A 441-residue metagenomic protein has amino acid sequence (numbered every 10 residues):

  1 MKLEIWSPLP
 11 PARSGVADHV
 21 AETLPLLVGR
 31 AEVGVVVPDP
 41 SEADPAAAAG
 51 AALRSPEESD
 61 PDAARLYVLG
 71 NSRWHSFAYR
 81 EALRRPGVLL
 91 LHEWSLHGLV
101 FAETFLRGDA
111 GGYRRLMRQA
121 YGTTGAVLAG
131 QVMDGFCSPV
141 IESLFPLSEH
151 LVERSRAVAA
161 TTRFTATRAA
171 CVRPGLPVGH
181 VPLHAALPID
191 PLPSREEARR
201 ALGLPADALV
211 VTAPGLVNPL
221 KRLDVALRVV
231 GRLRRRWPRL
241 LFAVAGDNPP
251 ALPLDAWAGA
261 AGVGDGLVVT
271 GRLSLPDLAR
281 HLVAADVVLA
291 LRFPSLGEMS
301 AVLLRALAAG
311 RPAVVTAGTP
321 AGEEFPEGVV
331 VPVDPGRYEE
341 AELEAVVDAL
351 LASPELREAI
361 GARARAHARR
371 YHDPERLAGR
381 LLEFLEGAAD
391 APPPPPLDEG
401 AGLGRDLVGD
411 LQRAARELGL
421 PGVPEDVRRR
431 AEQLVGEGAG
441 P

Functional and structural regions predicted by a protein language model:
D39-P40, P214, L241-L254: Glycosyltransferase donor-sugar binding loop
C137-V178, L187, E323: A short, active-site helix/loop in glycosyltransferases that binds the activated sugar's phosphate group
R156, L282-G297, R311-P312: Acidic donor-binding loop of glycosyltransferase active sites
D190-L204: A short helix/loop element that forms part of the nucleotide-sugar donor recognition site in Leloir-type
P205-K221, L227-V230: Conserved donor-binding/catalytic core segment of Leloir-type glycosyltransferases
L252-P276: Nucleotide-activated donor-binding/catalytic signature segment of Leloir-type glycosyltransferases, i.e., the conserved
G322-D348: Change "using UDP/GDP/dTDP sugars" to "using nucleotide sugars
E358, R365-P441: C-terminal amphipathic helix plus adjacent low-complexity, charged tail appended to glycosyltransferase catalytic
